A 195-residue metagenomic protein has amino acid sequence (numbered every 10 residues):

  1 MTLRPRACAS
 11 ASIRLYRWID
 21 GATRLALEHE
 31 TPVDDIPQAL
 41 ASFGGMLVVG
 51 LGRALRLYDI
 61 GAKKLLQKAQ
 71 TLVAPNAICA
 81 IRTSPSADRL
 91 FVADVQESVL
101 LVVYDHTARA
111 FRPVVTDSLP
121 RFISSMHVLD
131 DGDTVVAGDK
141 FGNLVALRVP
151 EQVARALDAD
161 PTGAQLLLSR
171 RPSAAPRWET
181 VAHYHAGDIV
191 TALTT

Functional and structural regions predicted by a protein language model:
M1-A7, L47-L51, L90-D94, V135-D139: Conserved beta-strand element within WD40/beta-propeller blades
A9-S12, W178: A detector of repeated loop/turn-to-beta-strand junctions in beta-rich toroidal repeat architectures
L15-T23, D59-L66, V102-V114, L147-A174: Short loop/turn segments immediately following beta-strands, especially the blade-tip and inter-blade linker loops
A26-T31, K64-T71, F111-D117, T180-H183: A short beta-strand motif characteristic of beta-propeller blades
P32-A39, P75-I78, S118-S124, Y184-T195: Repeat-based blade/solenoid architectures
L40-M46, A80-D88, M126-D133, T195: Loop/turn segments within WD40 beta-propeller blades
R53-R56, Q96-L100, D133, F141-V145 (+1 more regions): Loop/turn residues immediately N-terminal
V115, H127-D131, G138-T194: Eukaryotic scaffolding regions of large macromolecular assemblies
